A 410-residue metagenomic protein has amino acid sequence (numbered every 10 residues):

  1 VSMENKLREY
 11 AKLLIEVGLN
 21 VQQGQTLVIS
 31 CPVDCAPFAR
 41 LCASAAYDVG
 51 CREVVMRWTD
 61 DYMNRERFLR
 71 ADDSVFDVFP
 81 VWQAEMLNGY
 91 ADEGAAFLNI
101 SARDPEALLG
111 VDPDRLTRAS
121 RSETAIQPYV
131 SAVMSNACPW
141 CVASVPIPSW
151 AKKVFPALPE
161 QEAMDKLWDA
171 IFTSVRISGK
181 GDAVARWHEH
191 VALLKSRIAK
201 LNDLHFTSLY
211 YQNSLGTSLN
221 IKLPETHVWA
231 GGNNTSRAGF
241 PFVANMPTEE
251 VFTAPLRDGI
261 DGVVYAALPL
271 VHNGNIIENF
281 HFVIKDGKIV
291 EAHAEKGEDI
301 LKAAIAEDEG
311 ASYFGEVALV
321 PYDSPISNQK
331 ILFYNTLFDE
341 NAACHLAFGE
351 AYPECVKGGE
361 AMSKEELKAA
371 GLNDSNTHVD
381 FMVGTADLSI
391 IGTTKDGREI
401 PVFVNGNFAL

Functional and structural regions predicted by a protein language model:
V1-D261, G392, R398-I400, F408-L410: Active-site bordering "gate/hinge" segments that shape substrate access to catalytic or cofactor-binding pockets
K12, N202-L204, N273-N275, G310 (+2 more regions): Short solvent-exposed loop/turn micro-motifs enriched in small/polar/acidic residues
L109-V111, K152-P156, N233-N234, N275-E278 (+3 more regions): A short secondary-structure junction signal
T253-E309: Long, well-ordered mid-to-C-terminal structural blocks that present hydrophobic/aromatic surfaces
G259-D261, I277-N279, D286-I289, S312-E316 (+3 more regions): Active-site lining segments that contact anionic ligands and/or coordinate catalytic metals
E291-E360: Dual-mode signal for accessory low-complexity, basic/Gly-rich regions
E365-L410: Extended hydrophobic packing segments that form well-structured cores
